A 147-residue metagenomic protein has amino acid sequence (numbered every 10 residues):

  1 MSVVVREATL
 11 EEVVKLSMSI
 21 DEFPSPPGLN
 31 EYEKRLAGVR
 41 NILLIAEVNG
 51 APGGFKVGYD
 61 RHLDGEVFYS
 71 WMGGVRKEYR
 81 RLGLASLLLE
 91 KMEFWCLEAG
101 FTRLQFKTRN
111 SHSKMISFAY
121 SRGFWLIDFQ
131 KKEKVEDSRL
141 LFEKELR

Functional and structural regions predicted by a protein language model:
M1-E11, K144-R147: Conserved N-terminal entry element of GNAT/NAT acetyltransferase domains
E7-W71, R76, K132: Acetyl-CoA-dependent GNAT
V75, R81-F94, S121: Conserved acetyl-CoA-binding loop-helix of GNAT-fold acetyltransferases
L88, H112-M115: Conserved short alpha-helix immediately C-terminal to the canonical SAM/SAH-binding motif I of Rossmann-like
C96-T108: Conserved GNAT acetyl-CoA-binding A-motif
Q105-R109, Y120-L141: Conserved catalytic-core motifs of GNAT/GCN5-like acyltransferases
